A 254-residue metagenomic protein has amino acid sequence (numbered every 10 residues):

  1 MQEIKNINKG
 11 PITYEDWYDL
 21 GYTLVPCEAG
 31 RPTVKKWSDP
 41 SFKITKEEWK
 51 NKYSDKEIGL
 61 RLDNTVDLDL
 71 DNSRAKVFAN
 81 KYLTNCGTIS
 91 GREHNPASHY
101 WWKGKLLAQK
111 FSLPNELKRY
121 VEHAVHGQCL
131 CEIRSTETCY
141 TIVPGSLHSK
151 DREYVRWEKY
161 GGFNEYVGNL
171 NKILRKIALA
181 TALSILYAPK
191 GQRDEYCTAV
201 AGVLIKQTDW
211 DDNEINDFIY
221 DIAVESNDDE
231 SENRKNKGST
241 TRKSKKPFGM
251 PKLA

Functional and structural regions predicted by a protein language model:
M1-A180, W210: Conserved phosphate/metal-binding and DNA-contacting active-site motifs used in DNA phosphodiester-bond processing
E3, L147, G161-A254: Modules that initiate DNA replication and primer synthesis
